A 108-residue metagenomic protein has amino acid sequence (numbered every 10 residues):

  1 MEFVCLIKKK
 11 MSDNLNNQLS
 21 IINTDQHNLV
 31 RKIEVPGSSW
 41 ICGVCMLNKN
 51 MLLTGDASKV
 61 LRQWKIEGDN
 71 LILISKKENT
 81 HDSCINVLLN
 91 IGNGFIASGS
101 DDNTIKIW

Functional and structural regions predicted by a protein language model:
F3, G43-V44, L88: Hydrophobic core register within WD40 beta-propeller blades
V4-C5, K10-S12: Short beta-strand elements that form the blades of beta-propeller/WD-repeat-like and other beta-sheet-rich scaffold
L6, L19-N23, L61-K65, I105-W108: WD40-repeat beta-propellers
I7, M46-K49, N90-N93: Residue-level detector of Asp-centered blade-edge/turn motifs that repeat once per structural unit in beta-propeller
D13-N16, G55-S58, S98-D102: Conserved strand-to-loop turn within each blade of WD40 beta-propeller repeats
D25-R31, D69-I74: Beta-strand initiation motifs
I33-I41, K77-I85: WD40/WD-repeat beta-propeller blade N-cap
